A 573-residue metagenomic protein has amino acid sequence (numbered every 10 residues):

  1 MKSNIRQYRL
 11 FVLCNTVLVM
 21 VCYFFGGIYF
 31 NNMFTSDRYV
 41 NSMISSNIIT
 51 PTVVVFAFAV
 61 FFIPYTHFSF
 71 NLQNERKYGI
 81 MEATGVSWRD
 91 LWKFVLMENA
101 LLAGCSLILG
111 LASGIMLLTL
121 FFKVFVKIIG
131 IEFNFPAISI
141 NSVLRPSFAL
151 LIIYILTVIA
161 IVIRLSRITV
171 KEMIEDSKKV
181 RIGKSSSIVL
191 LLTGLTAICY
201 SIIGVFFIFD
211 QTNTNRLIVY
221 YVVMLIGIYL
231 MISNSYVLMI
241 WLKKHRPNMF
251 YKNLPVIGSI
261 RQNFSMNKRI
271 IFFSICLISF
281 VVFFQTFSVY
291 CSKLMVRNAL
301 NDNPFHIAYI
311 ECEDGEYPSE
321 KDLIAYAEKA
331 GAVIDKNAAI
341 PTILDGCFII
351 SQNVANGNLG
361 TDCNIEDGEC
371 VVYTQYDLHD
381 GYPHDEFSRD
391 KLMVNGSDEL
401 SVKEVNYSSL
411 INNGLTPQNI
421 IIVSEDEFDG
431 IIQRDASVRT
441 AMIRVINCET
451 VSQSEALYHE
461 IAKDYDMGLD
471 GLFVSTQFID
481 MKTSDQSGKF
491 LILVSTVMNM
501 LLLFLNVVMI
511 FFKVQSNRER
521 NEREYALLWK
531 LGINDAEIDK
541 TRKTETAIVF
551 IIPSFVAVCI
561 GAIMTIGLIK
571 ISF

Functional and structural regions predicted by a protein language model:
R6-M33, M43-G79, N99-S113, L192-A197 (+4 more regions): Hydrophobic alpha-helical transmembrane segments of multi-pass inner-membrane transport and secretion
R9-F25, F148-T157, R181-V296, S554 (+1 more regions): Alpha-helical transmembrane segments, especially those used as permease/efflux helices and single-pass anchors
L10, N41-A57, G130-I159, I182-G194 (+3 more regions): Conserved transmembrane alpha-helices of multi-pass membrane proteins, especially helix-helix packing segments enriched
F30-R38, L111-V143, I202-R216, I552-F573: Short helix-loop junctions at transmembrane helix boundaries
S106-F122, L150-S166: Transmembrane-helix bundle segments that line or gate the permeation/cavity pathway in multi-pass membrane proteins
I168-I182, K244-Q262, R518-E537: Juxtamembrane inter-helical linkers in multi-pass membrane proteins
N298-F504: Basic-flanked hydrophobic alpha-helices used for secretion and membrane insertion
